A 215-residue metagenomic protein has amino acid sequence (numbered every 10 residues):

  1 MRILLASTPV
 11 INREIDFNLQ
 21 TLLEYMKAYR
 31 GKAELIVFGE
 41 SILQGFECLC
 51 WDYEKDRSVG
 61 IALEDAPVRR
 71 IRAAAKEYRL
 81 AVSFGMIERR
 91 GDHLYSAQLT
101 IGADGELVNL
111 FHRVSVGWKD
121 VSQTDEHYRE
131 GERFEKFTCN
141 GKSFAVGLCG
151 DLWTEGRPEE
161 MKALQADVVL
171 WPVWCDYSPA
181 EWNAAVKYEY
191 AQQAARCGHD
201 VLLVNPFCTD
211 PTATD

Functional and structural regions predicted by a protein language model:
M1-L5: Extreme N-terminal starter segment of soluble prokaryotic enzymes
S7-Y25: N-terminal phosphate-binding loop and adjacent alpha-helix
R13, F46-E47, P179, P211: Glycine/Thr-rich phosphate-binding loops of Rossmann-like dinucleotide-binding domains
N18, K27-E54, A75, V82-S83 (+3 more regions): Active-site beta-strand/loop signature of hydrolases that rely on acidic residues for catalysis
D56-R69, E126: A short acidic, glycine-rich active-site loop that binds or catalyzes chemistry on phosphate/adenosine moieties
I61, R89-L164, Y177-Q192: Active-site catalytic loop in hydrolytic enzyme cores
L63-A81, W153-D215: CN hydrolase (nitrilase-like) catalytic-core segments centered on the catalytic cysteine and neighboring Lys/Glu
R79-G85, R113-S122, L202-P206: Short Pro/Gly-enriched beta-strand edge/turn motifs at strand-loop
